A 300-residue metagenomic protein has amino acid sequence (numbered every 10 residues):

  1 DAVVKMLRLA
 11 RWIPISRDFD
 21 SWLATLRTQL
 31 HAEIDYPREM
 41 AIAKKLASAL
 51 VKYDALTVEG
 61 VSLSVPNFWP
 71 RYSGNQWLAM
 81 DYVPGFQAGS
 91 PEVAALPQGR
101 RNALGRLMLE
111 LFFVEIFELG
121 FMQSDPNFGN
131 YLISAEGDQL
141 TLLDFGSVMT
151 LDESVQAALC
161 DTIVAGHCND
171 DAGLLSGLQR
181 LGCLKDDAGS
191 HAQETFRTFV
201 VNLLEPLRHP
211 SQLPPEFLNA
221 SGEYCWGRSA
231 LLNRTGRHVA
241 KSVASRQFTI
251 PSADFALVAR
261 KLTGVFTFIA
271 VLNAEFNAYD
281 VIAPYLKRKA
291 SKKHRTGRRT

Functional and structural regions predicted by a protein language model:
D1-G89, A103, L119, Q123: Conserved ATP-binding subdomain of kinase catalytic cores across diverse folds
W22-L26, G74, V83-L107, S134-T300: Helix-rich C-lobe and terminal helical cap/extension of kinase-like folds
E39, A79, N127, D144 (+1 more regions): Residue-level signature of catalytic and energy-coupling elements of molecular machines, predominantly ATP/GTP-dependent
M40-Y53, L96-V114, N233-G236: A short, contiguous, amphipathic alpha-helix enriched in charged residues
V65, Q76-W77, N130, Q139-T141: Beta-sheet entry/capping signal
M108, F112-F121, I133: Active-site palm subdomain of RNA-directed nucleic acid polymerases
P126-I133: Hydrophobic residue at the +6 position relative to the catalytic HRD Asp in the kinase catalytic loop
